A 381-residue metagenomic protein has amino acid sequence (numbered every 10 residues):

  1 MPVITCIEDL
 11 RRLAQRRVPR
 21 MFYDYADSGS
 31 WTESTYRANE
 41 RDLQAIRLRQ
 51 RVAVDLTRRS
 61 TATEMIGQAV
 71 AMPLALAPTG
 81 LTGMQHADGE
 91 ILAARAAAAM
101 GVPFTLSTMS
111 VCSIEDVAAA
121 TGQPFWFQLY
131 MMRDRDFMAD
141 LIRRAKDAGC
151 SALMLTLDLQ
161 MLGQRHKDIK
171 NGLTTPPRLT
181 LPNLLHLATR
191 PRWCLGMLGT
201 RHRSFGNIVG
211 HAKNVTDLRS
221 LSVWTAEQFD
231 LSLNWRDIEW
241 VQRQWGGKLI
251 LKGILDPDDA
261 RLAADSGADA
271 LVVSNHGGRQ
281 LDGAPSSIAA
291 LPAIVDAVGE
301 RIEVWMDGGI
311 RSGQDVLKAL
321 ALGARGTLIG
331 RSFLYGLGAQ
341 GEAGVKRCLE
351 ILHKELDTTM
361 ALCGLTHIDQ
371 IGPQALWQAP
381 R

Functional and structural regions predicted by a protein language model:
M1-Q44, A289-R381: Alpha/beta catalytic cores of nucleotide-metabolism and tRNA/nucleoside-modifying enzymes
M1-Q68, L173-L233, D369-I371, W377-R381: An N-cap/entry alpha-helix motif that binds or orients negatively charged groups
S30-W31, T108-C112, R133, L255 (+1 more regions): Short beta->alpha linker loops
R47, A62-E64, P73-A77, P103-S107 (+2 more regions): Short, conserved beta-strand segments within well-ordered enzyme catalytic domains that often line or immediately flank
A71-M109: Glycine-rich active-site/cofactor-binding loop and its immediate structural neighborhood
L81, R95, A120, D136-M306 (+3 more regions): Alpha/beta enzyme core
T82-I91, C112-P124, D140, A145: Active-site loop-helix segments enriched in His/Asp/Glu that coordinate and activate a nucleophilic water at divalent
A99-A120, P124-M138: A gly/proline- and charged-residue-enriched helix-loop-helix capping module
